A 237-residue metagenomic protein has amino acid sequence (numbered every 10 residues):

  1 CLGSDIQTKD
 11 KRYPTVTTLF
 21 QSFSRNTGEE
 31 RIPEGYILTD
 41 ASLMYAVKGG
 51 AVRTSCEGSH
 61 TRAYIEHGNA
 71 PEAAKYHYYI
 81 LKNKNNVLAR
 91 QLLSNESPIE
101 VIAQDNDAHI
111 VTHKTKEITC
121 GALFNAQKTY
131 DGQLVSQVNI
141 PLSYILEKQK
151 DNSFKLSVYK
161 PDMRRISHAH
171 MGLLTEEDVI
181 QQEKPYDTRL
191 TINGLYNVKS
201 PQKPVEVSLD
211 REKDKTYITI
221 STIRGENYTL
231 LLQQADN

Functional and structural regions predicted by a protein language model:
C1-N237: Terminal accessory/anchoring regions of large secretory-pathway or extracellular enzymes
